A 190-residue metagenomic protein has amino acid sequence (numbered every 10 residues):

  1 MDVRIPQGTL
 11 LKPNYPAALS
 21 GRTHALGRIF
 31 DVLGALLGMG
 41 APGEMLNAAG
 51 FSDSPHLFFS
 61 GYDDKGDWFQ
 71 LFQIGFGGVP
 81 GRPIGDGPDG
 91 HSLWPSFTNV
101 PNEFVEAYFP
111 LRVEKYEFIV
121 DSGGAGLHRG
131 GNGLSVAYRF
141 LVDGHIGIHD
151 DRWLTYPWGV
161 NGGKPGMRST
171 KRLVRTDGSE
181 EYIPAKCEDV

Functional and structural regions predicted by a protein language model:
M1-V190: Glycine/proline-enriched, intrinsically flexible loops and inter-domain linkers
